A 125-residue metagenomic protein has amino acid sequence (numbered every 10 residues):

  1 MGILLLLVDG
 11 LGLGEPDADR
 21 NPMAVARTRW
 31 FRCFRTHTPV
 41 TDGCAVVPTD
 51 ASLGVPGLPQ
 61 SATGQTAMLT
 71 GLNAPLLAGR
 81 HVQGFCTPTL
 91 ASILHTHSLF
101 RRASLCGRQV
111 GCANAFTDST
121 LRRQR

Functional and structural regions predicted by a protein language model:
G2, G12-R102, C106, T117-R125: Active-site nucleophile/metal-coordination loop of metallo-enzymes that catalyze phosphate/sulfate and related
L7, Q109-A115: A structural signal for short, well-ordered beta-strand segments and their strand-loop junctions that often border
